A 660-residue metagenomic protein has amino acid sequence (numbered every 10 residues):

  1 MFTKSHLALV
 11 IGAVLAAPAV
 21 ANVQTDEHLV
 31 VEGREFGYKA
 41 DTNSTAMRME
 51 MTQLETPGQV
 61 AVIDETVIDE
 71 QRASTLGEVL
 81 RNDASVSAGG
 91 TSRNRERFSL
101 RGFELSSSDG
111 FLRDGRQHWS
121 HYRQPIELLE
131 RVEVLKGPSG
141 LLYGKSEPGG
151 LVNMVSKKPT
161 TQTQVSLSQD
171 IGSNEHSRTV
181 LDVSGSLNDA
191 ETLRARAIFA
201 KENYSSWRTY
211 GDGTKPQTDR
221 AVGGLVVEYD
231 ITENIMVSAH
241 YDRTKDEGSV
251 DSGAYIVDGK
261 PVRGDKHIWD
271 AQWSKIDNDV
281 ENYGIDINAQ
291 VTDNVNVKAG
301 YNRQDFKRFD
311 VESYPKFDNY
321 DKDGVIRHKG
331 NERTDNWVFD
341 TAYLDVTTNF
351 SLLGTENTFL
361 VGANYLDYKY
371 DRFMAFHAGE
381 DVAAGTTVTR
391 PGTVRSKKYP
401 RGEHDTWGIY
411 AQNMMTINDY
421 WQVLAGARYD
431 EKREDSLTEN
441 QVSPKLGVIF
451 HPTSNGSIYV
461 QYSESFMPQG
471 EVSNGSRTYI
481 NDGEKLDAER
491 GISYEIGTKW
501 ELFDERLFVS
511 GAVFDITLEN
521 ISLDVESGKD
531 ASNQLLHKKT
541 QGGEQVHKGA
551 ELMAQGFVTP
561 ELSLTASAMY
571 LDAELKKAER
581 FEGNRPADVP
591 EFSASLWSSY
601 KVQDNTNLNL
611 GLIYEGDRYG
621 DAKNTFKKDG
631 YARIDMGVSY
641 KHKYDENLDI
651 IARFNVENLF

Functional and structural regions predicted by a protein language model:
D26-Q162, I496: Acidic, small-polar-rich N-terminal luminal/periplasmic segments of exported/outer-membrane proteins
L128-E130, L141-G223, I231-I235, E281 (+2 more regions): Outer-membrane beta-barrel translocator/receptor signature
E202-S206, G213-D219, G223-Q290, R303-W337 (+3 more regions): Acidic/polar loop-and-plug regions of large Gram-negative outer-membrane beta-barrel proteins
E228-N234, W337, T355-T358, N364-D367 (+4 more regions): Structural signature of Gram-negative outer-membrane beta-barrels, strongest in the C-terminal barrel of TonB-dependent
Y283-F306, H328-S436, G511, T565: Face-selective signature of the C-terminal outer-membrane beta-barrel domain
D286-N302, F306-Y314, I458, A488-K576 (+2 more regions): Membrane-embedded beta-barrel scaffold of Gram-negative outer-membrane proteins
F359, V460, Y494, A587-F660: Conserved C-terminal beta-signal and adjacent last beta-strands/turns of outer-membrane beta-barrel proteins
Y420-Q422, D515, T540-A622: Gram-negative outer-membrane beta-barrel transporters
